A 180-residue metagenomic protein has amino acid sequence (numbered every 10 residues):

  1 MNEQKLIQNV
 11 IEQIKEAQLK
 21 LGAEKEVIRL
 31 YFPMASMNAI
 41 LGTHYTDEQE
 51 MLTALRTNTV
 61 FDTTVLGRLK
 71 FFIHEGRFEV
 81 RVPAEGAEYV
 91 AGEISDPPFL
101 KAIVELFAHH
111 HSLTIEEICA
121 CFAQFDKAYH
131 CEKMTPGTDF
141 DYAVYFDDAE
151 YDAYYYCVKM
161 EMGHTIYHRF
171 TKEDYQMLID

Functional and structural regions predicted by a protein language model:
M1-L30: Positively charged, polyanion-binding regions of nucleic-acid-associated proteins
N2, V82, E88-A102, Y142 (+1 more regions): Long, charge-rich, low-complexity intrinsically disordered regions
A23-T43, K101-E105: Short glycine-rich, basic-tinged beta-strand/loop micro-motifs
I28, N38-F72: Charge-enriched amphipathic alpha-helical scaffolds
V60-S95, G137-F140, D147: Charged low-complexity interaction tracts in eukaryotic proteins
F99-K133: Negatively charged, low-complexity tracts enriched in Asp/Glu with abundant Ser/Thr
A123-Y151: A cross-family detector of function-defining hotspots
E161-D180: A short, surface-exposed interaction/processing loop segment used at functional sites
